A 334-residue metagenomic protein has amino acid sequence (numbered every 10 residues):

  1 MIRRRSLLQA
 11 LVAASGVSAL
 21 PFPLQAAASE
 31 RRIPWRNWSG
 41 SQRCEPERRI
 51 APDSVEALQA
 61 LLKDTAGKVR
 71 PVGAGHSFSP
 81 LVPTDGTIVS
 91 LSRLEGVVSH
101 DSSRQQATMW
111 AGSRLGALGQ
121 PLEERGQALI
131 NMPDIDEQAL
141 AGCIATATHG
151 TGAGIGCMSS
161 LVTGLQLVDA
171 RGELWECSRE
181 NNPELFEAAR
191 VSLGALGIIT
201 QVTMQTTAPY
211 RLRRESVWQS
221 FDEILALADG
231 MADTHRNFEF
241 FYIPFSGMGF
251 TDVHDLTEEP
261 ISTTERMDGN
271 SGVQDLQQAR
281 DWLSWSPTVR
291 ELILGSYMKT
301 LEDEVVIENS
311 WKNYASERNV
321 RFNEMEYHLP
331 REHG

Functional and structural regions predicted by a protein language model:
I2-G334: Noncatalytic alpha-helical scaffold of FAD-dependent oxidoreductases
